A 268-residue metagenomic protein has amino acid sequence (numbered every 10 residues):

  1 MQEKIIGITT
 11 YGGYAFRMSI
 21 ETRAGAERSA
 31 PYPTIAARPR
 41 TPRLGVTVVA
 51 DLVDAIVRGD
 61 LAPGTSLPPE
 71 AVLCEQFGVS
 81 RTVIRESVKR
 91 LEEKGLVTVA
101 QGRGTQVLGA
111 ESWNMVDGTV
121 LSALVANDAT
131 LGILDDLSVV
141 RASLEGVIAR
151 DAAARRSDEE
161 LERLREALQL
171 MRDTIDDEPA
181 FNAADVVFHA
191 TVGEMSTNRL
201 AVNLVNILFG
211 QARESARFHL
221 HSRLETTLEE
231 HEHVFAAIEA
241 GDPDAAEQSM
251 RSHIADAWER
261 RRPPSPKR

Functional and structural regions predicted by a protein language model:
M1-S143, R268: Short linear motifs at protein or domain termini
R43, S222-T226: Short helix-capping and inter-helix turn/linker motifs at the boundaries of alpha-helical repeat units
L52, M171, H233-V234, I238: Generic hydrophobic alpha-helical segments
L137-S215, L228-H231, A245-A255, E259: Conserved amphipathic alpha-helical segments that form helical-bundle/coiled-coil interaction surfaces
I238-D244: Short acidic-aromatic low-complexity motifs
E259-R268: Generic C-terminal helix-cap and adjacent flexible tail
